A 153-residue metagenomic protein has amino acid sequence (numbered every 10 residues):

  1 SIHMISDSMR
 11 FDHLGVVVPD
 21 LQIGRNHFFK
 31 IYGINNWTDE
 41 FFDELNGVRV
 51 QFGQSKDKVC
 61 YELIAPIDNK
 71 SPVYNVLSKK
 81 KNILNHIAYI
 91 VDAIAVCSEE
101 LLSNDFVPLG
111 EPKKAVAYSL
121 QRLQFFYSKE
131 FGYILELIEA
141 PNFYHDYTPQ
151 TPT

Functional and structural regions predicted by a protein language model:
I2-R25, N82-Y89, F143-T153: N-terminal beta-strand motif that seeds the catalytic metal site of vicinal oxygen chelate
H3-D7, F41, Q51-Q54, Y61 (+1 more regions): Vicinal oxygen chelate
F11-G15, F28, K58-I64, V73 (+3 more regions): Short, structured motif recognition centered on aromatic/hydrophobic residues
D12, I34-N35: The feature marks the first
V18-N26, I31, D68, K79-E130: Vicinal oxygen chelate
I23, F41-N46: Short glycine/proline-centered loop/turn elements that form peptide/ligand docking sites
G24, N35-N36, V59-Y61, S71-P72 (+2 more regions): Short loop/beta submotifs within extracellular cysteine-rich repeat domains
V76: Regulatory and interaction patches adjacent to catalytic/ligand-binding sites in large macromolecular machines
